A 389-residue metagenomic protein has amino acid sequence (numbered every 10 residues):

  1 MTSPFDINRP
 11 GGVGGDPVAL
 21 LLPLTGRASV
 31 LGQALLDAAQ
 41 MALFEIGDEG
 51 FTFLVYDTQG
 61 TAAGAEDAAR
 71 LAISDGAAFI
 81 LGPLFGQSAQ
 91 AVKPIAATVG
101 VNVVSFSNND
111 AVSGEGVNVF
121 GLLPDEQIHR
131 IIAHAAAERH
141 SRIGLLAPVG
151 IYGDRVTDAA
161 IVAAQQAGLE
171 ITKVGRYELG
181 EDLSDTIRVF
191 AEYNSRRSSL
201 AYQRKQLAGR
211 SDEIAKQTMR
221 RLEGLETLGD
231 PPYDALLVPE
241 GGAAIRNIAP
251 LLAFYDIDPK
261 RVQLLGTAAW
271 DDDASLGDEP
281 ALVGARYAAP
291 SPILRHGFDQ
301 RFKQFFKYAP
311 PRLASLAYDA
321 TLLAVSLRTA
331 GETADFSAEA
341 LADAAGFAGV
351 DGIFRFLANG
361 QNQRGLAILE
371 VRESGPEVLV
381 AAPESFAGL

Functional and structural regions predicted by a protein language model:
M1-L389: Extracytosolic ligand-binding ectodomains
